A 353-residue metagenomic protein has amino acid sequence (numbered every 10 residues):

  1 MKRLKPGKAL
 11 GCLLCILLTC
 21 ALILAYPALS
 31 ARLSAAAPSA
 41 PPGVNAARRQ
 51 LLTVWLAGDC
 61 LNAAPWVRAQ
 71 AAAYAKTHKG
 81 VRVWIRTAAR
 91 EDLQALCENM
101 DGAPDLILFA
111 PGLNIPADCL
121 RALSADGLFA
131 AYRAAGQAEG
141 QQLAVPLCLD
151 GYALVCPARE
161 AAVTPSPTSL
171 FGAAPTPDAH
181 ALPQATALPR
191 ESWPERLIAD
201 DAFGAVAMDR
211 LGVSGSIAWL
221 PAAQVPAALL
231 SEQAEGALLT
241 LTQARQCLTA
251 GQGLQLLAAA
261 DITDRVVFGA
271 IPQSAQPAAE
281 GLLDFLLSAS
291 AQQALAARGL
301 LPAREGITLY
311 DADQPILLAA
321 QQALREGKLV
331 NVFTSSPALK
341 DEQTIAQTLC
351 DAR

Functional and structural regions predicted by a protein language model:
G11-P27: Hydrophobic membrane-insertion alpha-helices, especially the h-region of bacterial N-terminal signal peptides
P41-A117, A223-A227, R353: Early extracytoplasmic/lumenal segment of secretory-pathway proteins
F109-C156, T176-P189: Hinge/lid segment of periplasmic solute-binding proteins
R121-F129, A144-L147, G251-T263, Q273: Short beta-strand->loop
L154-R159, D261-A278, A294-L300: A bilobed periplasmic-binding-protein/Venus flytrap-type ligand-binding module shared by bacterial periplasmic
E160-V163, P167, F171-P226: Ligand-binding cleft/hinge of the Venus flytrap
G204-A260: Ligand-binding pocket segment of bilobal, Venus flytrap-like solute-binding proteins
Q293-R353: C-terminal capping/gating helix-and-loop segments adjacent to ligand/active sites or protein-protein/ligand interfaces
